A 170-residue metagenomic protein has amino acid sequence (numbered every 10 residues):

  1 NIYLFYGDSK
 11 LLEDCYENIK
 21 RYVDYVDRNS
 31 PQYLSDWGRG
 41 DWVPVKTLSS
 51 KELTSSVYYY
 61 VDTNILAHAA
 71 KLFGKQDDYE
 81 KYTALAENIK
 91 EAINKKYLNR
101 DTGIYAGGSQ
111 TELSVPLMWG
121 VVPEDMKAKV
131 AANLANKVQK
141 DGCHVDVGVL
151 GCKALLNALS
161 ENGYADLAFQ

Functional and structural regions predicted by a protein language model:
N1-Q170: Active-site core of glycosidic bond-cleaving carbohydrate-active enzymes
